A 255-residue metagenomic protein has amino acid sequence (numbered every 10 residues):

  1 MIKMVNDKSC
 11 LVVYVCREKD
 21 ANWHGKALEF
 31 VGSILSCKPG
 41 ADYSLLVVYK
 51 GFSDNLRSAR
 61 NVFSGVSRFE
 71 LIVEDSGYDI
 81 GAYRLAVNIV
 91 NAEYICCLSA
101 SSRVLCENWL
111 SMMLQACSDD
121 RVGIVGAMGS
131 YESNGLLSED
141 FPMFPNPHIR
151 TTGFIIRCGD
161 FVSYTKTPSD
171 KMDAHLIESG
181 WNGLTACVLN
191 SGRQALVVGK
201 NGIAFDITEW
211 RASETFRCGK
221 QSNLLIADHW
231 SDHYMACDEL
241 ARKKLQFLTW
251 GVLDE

Functional and structural regions predicted by a protein language model:
K8-C10, L35-V47, S67-F69: Short loop->beta transition adjacent to catalytic acidic/histidine clusters or analogous donor-positioning motifs
S9-K26, V48: A conserved hydrophobic helix/loop-capping motif in glycosyltransferases and polysaccharide synthases
D20-H24, F52-A59, N134-G135: Short, charged/polar "capping" segments at the starts of alpha-helices and the immediately preceding loops
D20-K26, D170-E255: C-terminal catalytic/acceptor-binding lobe
D20-K38: Short, well-formed alpha-helical segments that are part of the catalytic scaffolds of diverse glycosyltransferases
G51-V90: Active-site-proximal specificity loops/subdomain of glycosyltransferases
A92-R103: Short beta-strand-to-loop acidic/aromatic patch adjacent to the donor-nucleotide binding site
R103-A186: Conserved catalytic core of nucleotide-sugar-dependent glycosyltransferases
